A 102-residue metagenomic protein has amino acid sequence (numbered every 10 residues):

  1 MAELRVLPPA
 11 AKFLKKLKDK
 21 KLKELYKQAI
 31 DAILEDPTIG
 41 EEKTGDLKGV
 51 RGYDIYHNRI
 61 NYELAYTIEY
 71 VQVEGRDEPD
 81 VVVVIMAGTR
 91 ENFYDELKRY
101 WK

Functional and structural regions predicted by a protein language model:
M1-A29: Arg/Lys-rich, positively charged N-terminal/basic patches that mediate binding to nucleic acids
K12, A32, N92: Active-site micro-motifs of SAM-dependent methyltransferase domains
K16, A32-I33, A87: Conserved catalytic core of Hanks-type protein kinase domains
D31-N58: A short, surface-exposed loop/turn module that caps and links secondary-structure elements
I55-K102: Enriched for short, Lys/Arg-rich terminal
